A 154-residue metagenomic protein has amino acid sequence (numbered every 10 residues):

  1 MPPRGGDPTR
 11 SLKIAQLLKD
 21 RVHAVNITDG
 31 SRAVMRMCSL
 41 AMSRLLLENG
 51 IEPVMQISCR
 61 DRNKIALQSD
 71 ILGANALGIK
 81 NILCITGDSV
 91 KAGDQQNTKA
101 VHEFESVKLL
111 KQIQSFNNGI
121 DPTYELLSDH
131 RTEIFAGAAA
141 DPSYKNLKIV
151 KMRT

Functional and structural regions predicted by a protein language model:
M1-R10, S31, P53-I65, E133-K151: Active-site mouth loops of central-metabolism enzymes
P3-G6, K19-L40, V90-V101: Glycine-rich, proline-tolerant flexible connector loops at the mouths of alpha/beta enzymes
R10-L18, C38, M42, D70 (+2 more regions): A general structural detector for well-ordered alpha-helical segments in enzyme core domains, enriched
L18-K19, N75: Non-catalytic positions within long, well-ordered alpha-helices that form the structural scaffold/packing of enzyme
A24-G30, Q56, I82-K91, Y124 (+2 more regions): Core alpha/beta catalytic barrel or barrel-like domain that forms the active/cofactor pocket in diverse metabolic
A24-I27, A33-G73, K80-I82: Metabolite-binding pocket within alpha/beta catalytic cores that recognizes anionic/polar moieties
A33-Q56, V101-A136: Alpha-helix-loop-beta-strand connector modules within alpha/beta enzyme cores
K64-K111: Flexible, glycine-rich active-site loops centered on histidine and acidic residues that chelate a metal or position
